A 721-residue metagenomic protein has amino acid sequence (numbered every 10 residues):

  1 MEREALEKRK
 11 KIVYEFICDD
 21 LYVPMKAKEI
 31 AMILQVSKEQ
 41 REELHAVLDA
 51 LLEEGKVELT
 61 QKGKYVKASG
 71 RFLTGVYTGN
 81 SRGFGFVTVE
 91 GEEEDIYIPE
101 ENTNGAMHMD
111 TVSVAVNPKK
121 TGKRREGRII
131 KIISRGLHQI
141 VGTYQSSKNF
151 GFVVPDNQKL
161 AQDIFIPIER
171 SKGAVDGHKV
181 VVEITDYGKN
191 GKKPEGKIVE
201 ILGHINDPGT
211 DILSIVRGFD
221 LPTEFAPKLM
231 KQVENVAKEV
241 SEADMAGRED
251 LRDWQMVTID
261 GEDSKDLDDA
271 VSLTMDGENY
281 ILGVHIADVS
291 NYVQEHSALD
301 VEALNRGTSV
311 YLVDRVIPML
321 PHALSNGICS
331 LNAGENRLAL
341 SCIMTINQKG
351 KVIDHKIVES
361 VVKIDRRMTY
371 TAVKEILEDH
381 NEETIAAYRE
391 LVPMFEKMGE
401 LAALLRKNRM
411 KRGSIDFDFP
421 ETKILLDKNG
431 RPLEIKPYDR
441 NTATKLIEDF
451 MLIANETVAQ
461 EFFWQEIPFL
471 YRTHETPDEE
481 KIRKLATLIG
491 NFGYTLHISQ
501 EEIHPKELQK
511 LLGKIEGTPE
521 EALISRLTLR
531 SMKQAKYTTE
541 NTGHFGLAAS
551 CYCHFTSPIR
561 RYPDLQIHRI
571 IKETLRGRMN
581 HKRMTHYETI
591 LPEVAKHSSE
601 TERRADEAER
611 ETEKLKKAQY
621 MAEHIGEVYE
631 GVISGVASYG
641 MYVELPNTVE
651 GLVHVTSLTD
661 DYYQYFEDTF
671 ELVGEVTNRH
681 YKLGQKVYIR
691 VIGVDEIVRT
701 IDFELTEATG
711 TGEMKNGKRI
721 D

Functional and structural regions predicted by a protein language model:
M1-G283, S290-N336, K374, F670-L672 (+1 more regions): Charge-lined substrate channels and their catalytic hotspots, especially those that engage the 3′ end of RNA
M32, V181, D186-Y187, S214-R217 (+6 more regions): Electropositive polyanion-binding surfaces
